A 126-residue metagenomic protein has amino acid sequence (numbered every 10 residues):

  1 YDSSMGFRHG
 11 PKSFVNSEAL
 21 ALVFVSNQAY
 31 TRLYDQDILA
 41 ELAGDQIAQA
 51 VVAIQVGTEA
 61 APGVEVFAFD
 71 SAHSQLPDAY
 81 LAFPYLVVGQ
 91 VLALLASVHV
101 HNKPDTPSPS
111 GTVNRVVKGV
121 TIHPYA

Functional and structural regions predicted by a protein language model:
Y1-A126: A SIS-like phosphosugar-recognition module
